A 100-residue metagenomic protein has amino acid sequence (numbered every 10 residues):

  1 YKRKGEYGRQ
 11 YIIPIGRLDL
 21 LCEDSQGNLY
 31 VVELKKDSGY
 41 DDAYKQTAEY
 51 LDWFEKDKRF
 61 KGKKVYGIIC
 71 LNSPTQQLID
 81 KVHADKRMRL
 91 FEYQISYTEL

Functional and structural regions predicted by a protein language model:
Y1-L100: Charged, terminal alpha-helix-loop-beta segments that serve as non-catalytic nucleic-acid engagement and/or assembly
